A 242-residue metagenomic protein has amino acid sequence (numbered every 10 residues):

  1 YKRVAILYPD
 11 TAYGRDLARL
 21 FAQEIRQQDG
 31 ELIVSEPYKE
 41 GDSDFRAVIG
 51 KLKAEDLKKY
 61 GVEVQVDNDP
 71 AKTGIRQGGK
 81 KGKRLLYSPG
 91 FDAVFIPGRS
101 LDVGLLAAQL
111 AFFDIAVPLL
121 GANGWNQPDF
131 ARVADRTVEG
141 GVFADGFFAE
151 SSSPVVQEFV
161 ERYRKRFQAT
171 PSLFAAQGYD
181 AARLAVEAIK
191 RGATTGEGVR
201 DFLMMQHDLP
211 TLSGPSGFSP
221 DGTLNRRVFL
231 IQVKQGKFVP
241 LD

Functional and structural regions predicted by a protein language model:
Y1-D242: Extracytosolic ligand-binding ectodomains
